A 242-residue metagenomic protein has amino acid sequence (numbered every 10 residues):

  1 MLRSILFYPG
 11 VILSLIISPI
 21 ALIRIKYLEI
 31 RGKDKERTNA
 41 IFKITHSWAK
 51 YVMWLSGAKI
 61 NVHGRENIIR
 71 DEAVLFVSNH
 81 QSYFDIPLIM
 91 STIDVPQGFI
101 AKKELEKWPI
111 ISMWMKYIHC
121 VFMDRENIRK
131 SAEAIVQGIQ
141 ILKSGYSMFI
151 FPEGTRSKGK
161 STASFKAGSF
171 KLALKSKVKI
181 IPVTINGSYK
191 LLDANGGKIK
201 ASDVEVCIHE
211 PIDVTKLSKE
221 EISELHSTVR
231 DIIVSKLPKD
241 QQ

Functional and structural regions predicted by a protein language model:
M1-I30, N39-K43, I60, E66-I69 (+1 more regions): Membrane-interfacial terminal anchoring regions of lipid-handling membrane enzymes
L22-D34, T38-K43, W54-S56, R70-I128: Catalytic core of membrane glycerolipid acyltransferases/transacylases, capturing the structured, soluble-facing
I44-K50: N-terminal nucleotide/polyanion-binding subdomain common to many enzyme families
A49, C120-D124, G154-T155: Short, basic, glycine/proline-bearing loop/turn elements
K50-I60: Transmembrane alpha-helices and immediately adjacent membrane-cytoplasm interface residues in multi-pass integral
A132-Q242: Non-catalytic C-terminal accessory region of glycerolipid acyltransferases and related lyso-lipid remodeling enzymes
